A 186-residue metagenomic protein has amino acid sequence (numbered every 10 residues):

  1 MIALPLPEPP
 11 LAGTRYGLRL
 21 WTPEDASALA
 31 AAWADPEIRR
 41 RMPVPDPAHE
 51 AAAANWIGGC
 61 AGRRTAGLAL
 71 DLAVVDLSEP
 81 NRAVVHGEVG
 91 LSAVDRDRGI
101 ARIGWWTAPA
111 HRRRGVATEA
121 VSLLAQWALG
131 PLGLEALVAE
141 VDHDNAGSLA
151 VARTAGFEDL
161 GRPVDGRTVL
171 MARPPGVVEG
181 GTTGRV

Functional and structural regions predicted by a protein language model:
M1-R41, D71-V186: Acyl-donor (CoA/ACP) binding surface of acyl/acetyltransferases
E37-G59, L72: Conserved GNAT-fold acetyl-CoA-binding loop/helix
G59-C60, W127: A generic secondary-structure signal
G62-G67: Short loop/turn motifs at secondary-structure junctions and domain boundaries
